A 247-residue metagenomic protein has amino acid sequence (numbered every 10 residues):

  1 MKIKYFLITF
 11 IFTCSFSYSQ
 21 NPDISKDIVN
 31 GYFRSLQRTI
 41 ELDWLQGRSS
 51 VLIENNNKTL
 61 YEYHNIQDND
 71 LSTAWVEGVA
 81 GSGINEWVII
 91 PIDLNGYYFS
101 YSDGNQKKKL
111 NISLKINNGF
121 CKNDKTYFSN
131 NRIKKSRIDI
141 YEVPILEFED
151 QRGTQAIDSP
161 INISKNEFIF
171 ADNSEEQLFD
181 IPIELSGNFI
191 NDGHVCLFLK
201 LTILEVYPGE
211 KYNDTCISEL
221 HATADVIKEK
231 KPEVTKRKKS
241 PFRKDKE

Functional and structural regions predicted by a protein language model:
K2-I3, N191: A general structural signal for short secondary-structure junctions and capping/turn motifs
I3-C14, S19: Sec-dependent N-terminal signal peptides
Q20-V29, L45, G83-N85, N123-T235: Trp- and acidic/polar-enriched beta-sheet ligand-binding modules for extracellular glycan and matrix recognition
Q20-Y98, K228-E247: Disordered, acidic Ser/Thr/Pro-rich linker "stalks" and the adjacent N-terminal cap of the next globular domain
W87-N111, F189-G193: Extracellular and analogous surface-interaction loops
K107-F128: A short beta-strand element within beta-rich, extracytoplasmic domains of secreted/secretory-pathway proteins
